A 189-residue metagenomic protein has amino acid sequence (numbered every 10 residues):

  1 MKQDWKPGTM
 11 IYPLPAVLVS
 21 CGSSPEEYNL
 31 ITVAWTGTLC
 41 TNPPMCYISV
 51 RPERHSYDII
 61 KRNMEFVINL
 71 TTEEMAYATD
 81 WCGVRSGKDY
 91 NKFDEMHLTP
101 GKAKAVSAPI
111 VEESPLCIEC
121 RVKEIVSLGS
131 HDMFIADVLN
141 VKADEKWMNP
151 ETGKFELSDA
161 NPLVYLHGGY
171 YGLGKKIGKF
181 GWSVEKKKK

Functional and structural regions predicted by a protein language model:
M1-K189: Basic, polyanion-binding surface patches
